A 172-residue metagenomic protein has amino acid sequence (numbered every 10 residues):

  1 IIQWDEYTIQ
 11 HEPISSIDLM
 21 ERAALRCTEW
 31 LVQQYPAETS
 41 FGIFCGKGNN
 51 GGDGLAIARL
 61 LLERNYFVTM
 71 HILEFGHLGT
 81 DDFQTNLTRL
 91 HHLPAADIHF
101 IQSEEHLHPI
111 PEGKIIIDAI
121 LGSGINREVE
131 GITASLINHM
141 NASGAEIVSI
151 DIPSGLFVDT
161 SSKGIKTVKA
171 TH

Functional and structural regions predicted by a protein language model:
I1-E38: Positively charged, low-complexity intrinsically disordered leader regions
Y35-F44, N49-H172: Glycine-rich phosphate/dinucleotide-binding loop and adjoining beta-alpha-beta core of small-molecule
